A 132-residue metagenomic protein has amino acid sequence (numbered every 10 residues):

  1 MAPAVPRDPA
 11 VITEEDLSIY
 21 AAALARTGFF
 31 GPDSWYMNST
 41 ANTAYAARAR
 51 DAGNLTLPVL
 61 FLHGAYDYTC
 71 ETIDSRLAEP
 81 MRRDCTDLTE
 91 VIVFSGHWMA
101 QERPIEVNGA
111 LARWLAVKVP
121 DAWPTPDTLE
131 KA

Functional and structural regions predicted by a protein language model:
M1-S34, N42-A52: Conserved alpha/beta-hydrolase catalytic His-Asp/Glu region
R26, W35, S39-N42, A47 (+2 more regions): Conserved beta-strand->loop/alpha-helix structural units within folded catalytic cores of enzymes with alpha/beta
T27-G28, T40-T43, A65-E71: Acidic catalytic loop of the alpha/beta-hydrolase fold
P32, A46-A49, E71-M81: Short alpha-helix in the alpha/beta-hydrolase fold that links the catalytic acid
R50-T56, R82-C85: Short, conserved loop/helix-junction motifs that constitute active-site signature segments in enzyme catalytic cores
L55, F61-H63: Short beta-strand/loop motif that positions the catalytic acidic residue of the alpha/beta-hydrolase fold
T86-A132: Catalytic active-site module of serine/aspartate enzymes centered on a nucleophile-bearing elbow/loop
